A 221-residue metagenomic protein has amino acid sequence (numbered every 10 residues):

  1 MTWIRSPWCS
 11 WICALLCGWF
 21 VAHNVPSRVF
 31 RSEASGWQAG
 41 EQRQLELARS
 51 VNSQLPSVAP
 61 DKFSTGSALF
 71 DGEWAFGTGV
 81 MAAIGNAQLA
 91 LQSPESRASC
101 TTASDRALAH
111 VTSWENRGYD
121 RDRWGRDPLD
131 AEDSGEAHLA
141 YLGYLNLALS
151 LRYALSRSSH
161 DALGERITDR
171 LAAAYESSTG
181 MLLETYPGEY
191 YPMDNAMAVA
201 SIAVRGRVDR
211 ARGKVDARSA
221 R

Functional and structural regions predicted by a protein language model:
M1-C17: N-terminal Sec-pathway targeting helices
T2-P7, D105, E165-D169, V215: Solvent-exposed, well-ordered amphipathic alpha-helical segments that flank/support binding or catalytic loops
I4, S93-S96, R207: Alpha-helix capping and helix-coil boundary motifs
R5, K62-F63, S178-T179: General secondary-structure edge motif
C17-G79, D105-R123, S158-R166: Low-complexity, Ser/Thr/Pro/Gly-enriched N-terminal "stalk/linker" regions
W19-R31, V80-L89, A140-L145, A200 (+1 more regions): Short N-terminal helix-initiation segments at or just after the protein's N-terminus
G72-W74, T78-V80, G85-A196: Extended ligand-binding groove/face enriched in aromatic
A140, A162, G188-R221: Extended ligand-binding clefts on enzyme/binding-domain cores
